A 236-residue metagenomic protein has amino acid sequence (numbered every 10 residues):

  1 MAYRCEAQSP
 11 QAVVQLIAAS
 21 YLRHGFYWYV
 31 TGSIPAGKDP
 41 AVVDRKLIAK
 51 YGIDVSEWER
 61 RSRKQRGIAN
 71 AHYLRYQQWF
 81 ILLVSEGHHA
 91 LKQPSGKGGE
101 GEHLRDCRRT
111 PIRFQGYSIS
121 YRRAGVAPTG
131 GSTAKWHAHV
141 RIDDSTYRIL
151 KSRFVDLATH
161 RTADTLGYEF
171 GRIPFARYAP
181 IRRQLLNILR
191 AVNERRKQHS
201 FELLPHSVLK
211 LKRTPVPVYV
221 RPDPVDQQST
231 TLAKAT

Functional and structural regions predicted by a protein language model:
M1-T236: Non-catalytic terminal/accessory segments
